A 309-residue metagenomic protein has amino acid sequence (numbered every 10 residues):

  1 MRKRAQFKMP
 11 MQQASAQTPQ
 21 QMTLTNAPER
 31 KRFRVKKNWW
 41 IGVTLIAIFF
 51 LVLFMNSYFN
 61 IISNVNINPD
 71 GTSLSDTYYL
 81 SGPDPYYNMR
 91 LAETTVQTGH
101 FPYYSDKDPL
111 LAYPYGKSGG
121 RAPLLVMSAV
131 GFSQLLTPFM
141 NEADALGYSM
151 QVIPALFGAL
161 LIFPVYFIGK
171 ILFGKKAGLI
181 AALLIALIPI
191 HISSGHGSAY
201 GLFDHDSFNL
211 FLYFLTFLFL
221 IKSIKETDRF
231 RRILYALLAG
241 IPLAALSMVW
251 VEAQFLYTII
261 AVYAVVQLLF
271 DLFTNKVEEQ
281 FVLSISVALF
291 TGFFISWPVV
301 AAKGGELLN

Functional and structural regions predicted by a protein language model:
M1-S73, P83: Start-transfer (signal-anchor) and selected internal transmembrane alpha helices of multi-pass inner/ER membrane
R4-K8, P19-Q21, R30-R32, E93 (+4 more regions): Intrinsically disordered, low-complexity regions
I41-I46, P154, L256, Q280-V287 (+1 more regions): Transmembrane alpha-helices of multi-pass eukaryotic membrane proteins
F49-N56, V130, F219, I260 (+1 more regions): Helical transmembrane-bundle signal
Y58-L172, K176-L184, I188-F214: Active-site lumenal/periplasmic loops and adjacent helix-entry segments of GT-C-fold, multi-pass membrane
I153-I171, K176-T227, R231-L272, S284-V300: Membrane-embedded helix bundles of polyisoprenyl
T274-V277: Short, C-terminally biased terminal segments at protein or domain edges
V299-N309: Periplasmic/ER-lumenal interhelical loops and adjacent helix-loop junctions in multi-pass membrane proteins
